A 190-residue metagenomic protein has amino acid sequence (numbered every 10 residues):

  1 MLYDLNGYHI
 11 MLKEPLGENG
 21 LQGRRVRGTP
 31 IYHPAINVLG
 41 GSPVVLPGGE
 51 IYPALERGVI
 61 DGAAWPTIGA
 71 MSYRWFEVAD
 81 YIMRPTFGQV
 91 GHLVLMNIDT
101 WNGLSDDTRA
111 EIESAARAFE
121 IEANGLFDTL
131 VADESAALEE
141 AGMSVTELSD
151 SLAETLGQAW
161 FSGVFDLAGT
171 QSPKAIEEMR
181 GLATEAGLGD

Functional and structural regions predicted by a protein language model:
M1-D190: N-terminal secretory/targeting leader peptides
